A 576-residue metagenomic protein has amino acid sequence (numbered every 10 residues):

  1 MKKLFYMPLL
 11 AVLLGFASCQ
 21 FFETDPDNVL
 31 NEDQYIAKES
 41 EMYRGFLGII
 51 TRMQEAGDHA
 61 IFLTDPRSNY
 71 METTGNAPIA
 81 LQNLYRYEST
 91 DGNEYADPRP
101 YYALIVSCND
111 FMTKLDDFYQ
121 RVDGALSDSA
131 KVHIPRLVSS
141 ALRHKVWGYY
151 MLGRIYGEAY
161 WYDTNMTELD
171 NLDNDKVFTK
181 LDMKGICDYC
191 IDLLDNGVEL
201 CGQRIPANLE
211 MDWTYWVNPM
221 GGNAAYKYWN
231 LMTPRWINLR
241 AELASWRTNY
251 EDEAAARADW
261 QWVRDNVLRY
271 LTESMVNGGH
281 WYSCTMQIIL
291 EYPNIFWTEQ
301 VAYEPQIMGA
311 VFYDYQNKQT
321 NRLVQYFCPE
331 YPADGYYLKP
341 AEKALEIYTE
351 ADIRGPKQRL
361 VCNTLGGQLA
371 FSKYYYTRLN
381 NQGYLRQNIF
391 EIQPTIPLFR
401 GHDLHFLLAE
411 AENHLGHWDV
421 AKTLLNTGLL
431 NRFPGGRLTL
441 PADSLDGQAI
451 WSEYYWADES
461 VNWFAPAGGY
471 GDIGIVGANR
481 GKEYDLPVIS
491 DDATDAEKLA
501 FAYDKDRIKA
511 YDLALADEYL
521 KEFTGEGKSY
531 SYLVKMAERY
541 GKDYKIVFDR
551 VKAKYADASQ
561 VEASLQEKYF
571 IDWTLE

Functional and structural regions predicted by a protein language model:
M1-L30: Bacterial Sec-dependent N-terminal signal peptides
C19-M71, V267-L268, K545-V547, V551-E576: Membrane-proximal, proline-rich intrinsically disordered regions
D33, A60-T74, D163-N165, P206-P234 (+3 more regions): Short, surface-exposed recognition loops and adjoining beta-strand edges that mediate ligand/DNA contacts, enriched
Y43-R44, P78-G157, N174-D188, N196-Q203 (+6 more regions): Conserved, well-structured interaction surfaces
F46, Q203, D265-L438, S444-W451 (+5 more regions): Elongated scaffold/linker segments in the mid-to-C-terminal portions of large proteins
C108, C187, L194, W260 (+2 more regions): Inward-facing hydrophobic residues that define packing positions of alpha-helical scaffold repeats
